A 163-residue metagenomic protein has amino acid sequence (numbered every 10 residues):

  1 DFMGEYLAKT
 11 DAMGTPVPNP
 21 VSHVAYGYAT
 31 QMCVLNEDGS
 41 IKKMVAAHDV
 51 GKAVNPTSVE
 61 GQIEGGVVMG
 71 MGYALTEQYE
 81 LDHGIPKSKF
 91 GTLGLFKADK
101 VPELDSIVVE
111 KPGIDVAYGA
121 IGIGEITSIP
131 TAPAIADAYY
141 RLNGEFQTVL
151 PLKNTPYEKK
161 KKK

Functional and structural regions predicted by a protein language model:
D1-K163: C-terminal catalytic domains of large/alpha subunits in multi-subunit enzymes
